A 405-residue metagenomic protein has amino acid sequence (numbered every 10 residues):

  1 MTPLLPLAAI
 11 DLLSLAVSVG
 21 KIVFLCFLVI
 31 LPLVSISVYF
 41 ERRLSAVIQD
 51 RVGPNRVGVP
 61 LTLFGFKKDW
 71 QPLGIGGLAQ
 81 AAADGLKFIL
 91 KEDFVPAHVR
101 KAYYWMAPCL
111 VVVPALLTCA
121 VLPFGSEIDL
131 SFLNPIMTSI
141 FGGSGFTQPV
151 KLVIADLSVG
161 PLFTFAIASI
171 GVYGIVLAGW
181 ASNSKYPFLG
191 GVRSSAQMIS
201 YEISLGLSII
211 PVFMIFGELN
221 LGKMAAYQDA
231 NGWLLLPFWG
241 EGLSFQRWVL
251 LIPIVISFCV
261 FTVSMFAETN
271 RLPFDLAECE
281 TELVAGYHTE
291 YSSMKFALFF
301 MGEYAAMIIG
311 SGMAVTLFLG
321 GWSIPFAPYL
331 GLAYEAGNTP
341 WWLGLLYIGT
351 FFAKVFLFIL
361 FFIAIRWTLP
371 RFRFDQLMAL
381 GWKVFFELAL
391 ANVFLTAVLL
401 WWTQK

Functional and structural regions predicted by a protein language model:
T2-K405: Selective transmembrane helix interface/packing segments
